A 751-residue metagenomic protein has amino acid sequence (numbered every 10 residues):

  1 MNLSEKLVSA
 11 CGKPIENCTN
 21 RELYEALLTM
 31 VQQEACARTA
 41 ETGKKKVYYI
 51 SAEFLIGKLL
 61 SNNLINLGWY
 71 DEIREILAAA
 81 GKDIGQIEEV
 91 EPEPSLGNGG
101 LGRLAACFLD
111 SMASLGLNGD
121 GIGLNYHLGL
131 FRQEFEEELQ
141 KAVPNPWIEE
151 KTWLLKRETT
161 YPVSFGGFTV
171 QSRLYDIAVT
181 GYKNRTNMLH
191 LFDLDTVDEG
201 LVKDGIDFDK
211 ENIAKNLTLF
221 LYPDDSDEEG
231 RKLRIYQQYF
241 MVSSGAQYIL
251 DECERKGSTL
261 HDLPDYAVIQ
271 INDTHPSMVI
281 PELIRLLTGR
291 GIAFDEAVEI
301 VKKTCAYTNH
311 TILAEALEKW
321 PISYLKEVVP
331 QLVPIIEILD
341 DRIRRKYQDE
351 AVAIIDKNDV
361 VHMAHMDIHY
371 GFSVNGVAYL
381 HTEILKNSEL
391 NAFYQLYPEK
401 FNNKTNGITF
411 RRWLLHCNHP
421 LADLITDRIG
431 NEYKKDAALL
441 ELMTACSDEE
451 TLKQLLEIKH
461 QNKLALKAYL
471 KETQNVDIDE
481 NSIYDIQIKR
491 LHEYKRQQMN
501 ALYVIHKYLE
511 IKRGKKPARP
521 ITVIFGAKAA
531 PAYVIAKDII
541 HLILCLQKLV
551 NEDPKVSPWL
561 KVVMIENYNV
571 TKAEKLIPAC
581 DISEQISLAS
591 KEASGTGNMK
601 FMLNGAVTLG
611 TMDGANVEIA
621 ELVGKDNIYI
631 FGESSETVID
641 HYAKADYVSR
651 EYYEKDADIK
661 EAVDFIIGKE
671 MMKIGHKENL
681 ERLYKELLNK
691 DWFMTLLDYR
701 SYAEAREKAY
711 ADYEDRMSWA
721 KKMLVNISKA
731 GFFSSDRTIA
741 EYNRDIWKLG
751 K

Functional and structural regions predicted by a protein language model:
M1-K751: A conserved ligand/cofactor-binding region detector
